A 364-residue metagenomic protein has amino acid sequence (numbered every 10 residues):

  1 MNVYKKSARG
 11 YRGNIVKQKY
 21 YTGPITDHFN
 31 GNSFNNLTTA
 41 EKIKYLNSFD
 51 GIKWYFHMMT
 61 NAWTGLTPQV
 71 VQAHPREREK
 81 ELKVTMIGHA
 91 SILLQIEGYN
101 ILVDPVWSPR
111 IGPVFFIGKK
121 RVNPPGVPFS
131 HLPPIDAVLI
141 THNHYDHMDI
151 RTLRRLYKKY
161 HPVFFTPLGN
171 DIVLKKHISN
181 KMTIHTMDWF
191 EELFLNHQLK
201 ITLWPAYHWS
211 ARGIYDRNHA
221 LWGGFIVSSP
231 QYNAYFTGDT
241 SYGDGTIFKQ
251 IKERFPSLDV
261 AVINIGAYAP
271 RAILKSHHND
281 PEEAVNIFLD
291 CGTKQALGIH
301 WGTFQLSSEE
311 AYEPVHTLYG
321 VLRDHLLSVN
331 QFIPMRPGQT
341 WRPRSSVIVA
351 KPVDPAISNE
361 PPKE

Functional and structural regions predicted by a protein language model:
M1-K120, P125-G126, H131, V227-G238 (+1 more regions): Metallo-beta-lactamase
M1-K19, S308-E364: C-terminal regulatory/interaction regions
G23, G31, F129, A137 (+4 more regions): Cap/insert and terminal regions of metallo-dependent hydrolase folds
T60-E79, T166-Y232, T317-Q339, P343-V347: Metallo-beta-lactamase
S91-E97, F194-S257, K275-E283: Catalytic core of the metallo-beta-lactamase
W107-P124, W209-D216, A269-H278: Acidic/histidine-rich helix-loop elements that form or flank divalent-metal/phosphate-binding sites at the catalytic
F116-F165, T183, F255-V262: Active-site metal-binding motif and surrounding structural segment of the metallo-beta-lactamase
D149-K159, K175-K176, L274, S307-H316 (+1 more regions): Metal-dependent catalytic neighborhoods of phosphoester/phosphodiester hydrolases
